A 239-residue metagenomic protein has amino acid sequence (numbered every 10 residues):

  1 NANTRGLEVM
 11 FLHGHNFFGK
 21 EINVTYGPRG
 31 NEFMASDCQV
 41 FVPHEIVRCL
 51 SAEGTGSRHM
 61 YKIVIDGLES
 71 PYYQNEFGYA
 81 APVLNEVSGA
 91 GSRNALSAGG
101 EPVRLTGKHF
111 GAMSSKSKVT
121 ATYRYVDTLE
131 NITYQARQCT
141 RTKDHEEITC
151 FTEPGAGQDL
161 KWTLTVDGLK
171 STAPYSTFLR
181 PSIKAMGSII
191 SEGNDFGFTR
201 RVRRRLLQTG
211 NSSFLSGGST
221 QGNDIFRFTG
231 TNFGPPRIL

Functional and structural regions predicted by a protein language model:
N1-K20, L68-K118, G168-I238: Beta-strand/beta-sandwich contexts
I22-E32, S117-L129, I238-L239: Extended low-complexity, serine/threonine- and proline-enriched intrinsically disordered segments
G30-C38, P71, T128-Q138: Surface-exposed loop/edge segments in extracytoplasmic proteins
V40-R48, R141-C150: Aromatic sugar-binding surface patches on proteins that engage polysaccharides or sugar-phosphate polymers
S51-R58, E153-Q158: Surface-exposed, short loops/turns at beta-strand junctions within beta-sandwich domains
R58-D66, D159-V166: Contiguous beta-strand segments of beta-sheet-rich domains
